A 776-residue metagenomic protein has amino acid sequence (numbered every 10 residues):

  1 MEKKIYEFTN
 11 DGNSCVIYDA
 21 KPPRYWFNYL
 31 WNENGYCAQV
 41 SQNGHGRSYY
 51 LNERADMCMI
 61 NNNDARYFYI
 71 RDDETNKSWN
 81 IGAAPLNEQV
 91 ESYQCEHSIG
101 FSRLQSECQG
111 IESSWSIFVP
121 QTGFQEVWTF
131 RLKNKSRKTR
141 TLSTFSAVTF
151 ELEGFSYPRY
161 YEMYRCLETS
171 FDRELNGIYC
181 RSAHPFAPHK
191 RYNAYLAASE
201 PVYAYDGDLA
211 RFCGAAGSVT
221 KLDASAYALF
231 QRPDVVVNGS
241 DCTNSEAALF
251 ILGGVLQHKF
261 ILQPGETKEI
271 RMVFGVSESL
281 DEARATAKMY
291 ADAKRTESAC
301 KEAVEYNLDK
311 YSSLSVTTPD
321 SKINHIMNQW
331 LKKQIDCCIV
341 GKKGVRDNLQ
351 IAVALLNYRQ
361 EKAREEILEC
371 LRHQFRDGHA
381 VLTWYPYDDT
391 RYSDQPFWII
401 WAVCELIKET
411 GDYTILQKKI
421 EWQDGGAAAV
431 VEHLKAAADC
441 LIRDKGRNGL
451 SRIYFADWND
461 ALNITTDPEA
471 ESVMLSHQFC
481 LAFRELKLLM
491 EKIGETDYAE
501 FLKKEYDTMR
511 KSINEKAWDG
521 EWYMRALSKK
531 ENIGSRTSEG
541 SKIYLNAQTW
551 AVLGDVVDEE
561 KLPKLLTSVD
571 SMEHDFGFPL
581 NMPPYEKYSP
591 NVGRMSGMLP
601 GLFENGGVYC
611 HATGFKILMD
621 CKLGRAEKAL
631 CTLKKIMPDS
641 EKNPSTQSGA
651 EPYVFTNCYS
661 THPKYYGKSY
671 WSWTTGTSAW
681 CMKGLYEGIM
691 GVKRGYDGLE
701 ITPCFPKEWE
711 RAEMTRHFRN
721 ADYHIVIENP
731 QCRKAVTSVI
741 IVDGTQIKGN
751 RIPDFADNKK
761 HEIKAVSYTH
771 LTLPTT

Functional and structural regions predicted by a protein language model:
M1-A20, R24-Y25, T508, E515-F578 (+2 more regions): Carbohydrate-active enzyme catalytic cores, enriched for enzymes that act on polyanionic acidic polysaccharides
M1-R346, E361-E369, E405, E409 (+9 more regions): Anionic coordination/interaction segments
Y69-R71, L355-G449, S472-S476, C480 (+4 more regions): Aromatic-rich carbohydrate-recognition surfaces in CAZymes
F145-A147, E162, E302, V381 (+3 more regions): Catalytic cores of carbohydrate-active enzymes
D320-I323, M327-N328, I335-N348, C370-F397 (+1 more regions): Aromatic-lined, polymer-binding surfaces characteristic of secreted/periplasmic polysaccharide-degrading enzymes
W330-C338, R359-V381, K408, W422-G449 (+4 more regions): Long, well-ordered core segments of solenoidal/helical folds
A380-W398, Q423, N448-E471, G520-Y544 (+2 more regions): Carbohydrate-binding/catalytic loop surfaces
T769-T775: Conserved small/polar residues in nucleotide/adenosyl-binding loops
